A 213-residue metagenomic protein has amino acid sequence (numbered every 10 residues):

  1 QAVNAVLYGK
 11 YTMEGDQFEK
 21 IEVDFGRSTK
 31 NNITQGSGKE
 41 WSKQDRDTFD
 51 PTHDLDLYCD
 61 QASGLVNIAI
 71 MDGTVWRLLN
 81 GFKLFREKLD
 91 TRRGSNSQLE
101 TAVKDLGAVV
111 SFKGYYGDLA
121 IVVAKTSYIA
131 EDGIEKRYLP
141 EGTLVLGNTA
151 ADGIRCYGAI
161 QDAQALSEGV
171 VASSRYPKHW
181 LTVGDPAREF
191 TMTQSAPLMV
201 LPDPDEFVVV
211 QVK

Functional and structural regions predicted by a protein language model:
N4-I21: Short, glycine/acidic-rich hinge or "gate" loops at secondary-structure transitions that mediate conformational
K20-L106: Extended, solvent-exposed, turn-rich assembly/linker loops in the middle of proteins
T34-R46, R86-K213: Sequence/fold signature of self-assembling virion shell proteins
